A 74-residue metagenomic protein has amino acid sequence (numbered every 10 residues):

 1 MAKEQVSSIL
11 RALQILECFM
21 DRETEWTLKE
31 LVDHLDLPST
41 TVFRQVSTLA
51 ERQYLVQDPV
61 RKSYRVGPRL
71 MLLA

Functional and structural regions predicted by a protein language model:
M1-A74: N-terminal helix-turn-helix
